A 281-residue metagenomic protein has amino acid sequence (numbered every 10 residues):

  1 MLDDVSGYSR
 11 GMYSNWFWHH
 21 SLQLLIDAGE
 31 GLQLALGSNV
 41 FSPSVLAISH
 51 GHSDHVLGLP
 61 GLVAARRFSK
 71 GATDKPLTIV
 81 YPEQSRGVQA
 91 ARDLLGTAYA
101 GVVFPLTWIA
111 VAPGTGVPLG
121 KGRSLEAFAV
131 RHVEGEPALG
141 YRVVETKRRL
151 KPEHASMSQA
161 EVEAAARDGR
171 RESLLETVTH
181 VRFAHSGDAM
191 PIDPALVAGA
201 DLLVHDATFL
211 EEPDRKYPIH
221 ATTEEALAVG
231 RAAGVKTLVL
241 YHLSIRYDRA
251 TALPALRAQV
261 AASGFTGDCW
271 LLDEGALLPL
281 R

Functional and structural regions predicted by a protein language model:
M1-N39, L139-V143, R149-K151, L174-S186 (+1 more regions): Conserved beta-strand hairpin/beta-sheet module of binuclear metal-dependent hydrolase folds, prominently
L32-V80, A110: Active-site metal-binding motif and surrounding structural segment of the metallo-beta-lactamase
L59-R67, Q89-L95, R142-V143, L256-A258: Short, well-ordered amphipathic alpha-helices
A72-L77, E83-A112, R246-R249: Active-site neighborhood of divalent metal-dependent phosphoester bond hydrolases
T78-I79, G87-A90, D168-A276: Cap/insert and terminal regions of metallo-dependent hydrolase folds
V80, P105-A112, E126-F128, A184 (+1 more regions): General small-molecule cofactor/ligand-binding pocket signal
A112-G120, V133-G135, G275-L280: A short acidic, often aromatic-flanked loop/helix-cap motif at beta-alpha or helix-coil junctions that lines enzyme
P118-V197, L202-V204: Active-site-proximal loop/helix segment associated with metal-binding centers of metalloenzymes
